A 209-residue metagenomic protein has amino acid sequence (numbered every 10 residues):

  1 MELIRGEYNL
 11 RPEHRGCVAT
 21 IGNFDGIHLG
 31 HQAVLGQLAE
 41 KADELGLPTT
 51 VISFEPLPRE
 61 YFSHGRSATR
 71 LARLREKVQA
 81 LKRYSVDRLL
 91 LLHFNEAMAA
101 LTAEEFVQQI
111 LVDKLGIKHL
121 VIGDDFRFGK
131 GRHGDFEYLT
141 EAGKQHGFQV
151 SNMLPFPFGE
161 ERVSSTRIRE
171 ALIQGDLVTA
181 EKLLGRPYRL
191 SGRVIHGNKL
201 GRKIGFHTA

Functional and structural regions predicted by a protein language model:
E2-N9, T69, L90: Short acidic-hydrophobic, aromatic-tinged amphipathic segments that line or gate anion-handling sites
R5, V51, L91, N152-M153: A structural preference for short, hydrophobic beta-strand core positions in alpha/beta folds
N9-P12, E96-A99, P157-E161: A short acidic, often aromatic-flanked loop/helix-cap motif at beta-alpha or helix-coil junctions that lines enzyme
L10-R73: N-terminal catalytic cores of NTP/NDP-binding nucleotidyl/phosphoryl-transfer enzymes
P48-T50, R88, H119, S151: A structural signal for isolated positions on well-ordered beta-strands in alpha/beta enzyme cores
F54, F94, P155: Cofactor-binding loop segments of dinucleotide-utilizing enzymes, especially the Rossmann-like FAD- and NAD(P)+-binding
E60-H146: N-terminal Rossmann-like or analogous alpha/beta NTP/dinucleotide-binding catalytic cores that position adenine
Q108, V112-A209: Active-site cores that bind ATP or allylic diphosphates and position pyrophosphate for catalysis
